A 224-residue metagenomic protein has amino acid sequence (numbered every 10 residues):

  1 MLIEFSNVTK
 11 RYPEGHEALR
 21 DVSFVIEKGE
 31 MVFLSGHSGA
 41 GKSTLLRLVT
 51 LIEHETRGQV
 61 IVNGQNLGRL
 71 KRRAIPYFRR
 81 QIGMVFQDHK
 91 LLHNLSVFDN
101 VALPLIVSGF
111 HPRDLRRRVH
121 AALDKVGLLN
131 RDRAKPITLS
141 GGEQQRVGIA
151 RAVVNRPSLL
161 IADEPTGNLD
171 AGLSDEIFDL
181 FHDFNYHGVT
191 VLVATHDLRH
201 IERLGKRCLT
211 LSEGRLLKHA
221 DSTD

Functional and structural regions predicted by a protein language model:
P13, L67-G83, P112, F184-Y186: ABC ATPase NBD coupling module
T50: Helix-to-loop junction immediately C-terminal to a conserved catalytic motif
G58-N66: Conserved ABC transporter NBD signature motif
L95-A102: Short coil-to-helix segment of the ABC ATPase nucleotide-binding domain corresponding to the Q-loop/switch region
K135-L139, E143-Q145: Conserved ABC ATPase signature
V154-S158: A short, proline-enriched helix->beta-strand linker immediately N-terminal to the Walker B motif in ABC-type P-loop
L160-D163: Catalytic Walker B motif of ABC-type/P-loop ATPase nucleotide-binding domains
